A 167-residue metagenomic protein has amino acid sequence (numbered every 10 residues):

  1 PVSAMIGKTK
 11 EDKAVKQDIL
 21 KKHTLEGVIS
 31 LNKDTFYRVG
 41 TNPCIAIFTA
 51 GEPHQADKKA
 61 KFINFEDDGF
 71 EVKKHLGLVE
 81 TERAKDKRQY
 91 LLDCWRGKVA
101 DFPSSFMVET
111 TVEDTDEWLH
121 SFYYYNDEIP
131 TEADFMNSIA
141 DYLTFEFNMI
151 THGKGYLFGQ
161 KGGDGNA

Functional and structural regions predicted by a protein language model:
P1-A167: A conserved structural/catalytic subdomain of Rossmann-like adenosyl-cofactor enzymes
